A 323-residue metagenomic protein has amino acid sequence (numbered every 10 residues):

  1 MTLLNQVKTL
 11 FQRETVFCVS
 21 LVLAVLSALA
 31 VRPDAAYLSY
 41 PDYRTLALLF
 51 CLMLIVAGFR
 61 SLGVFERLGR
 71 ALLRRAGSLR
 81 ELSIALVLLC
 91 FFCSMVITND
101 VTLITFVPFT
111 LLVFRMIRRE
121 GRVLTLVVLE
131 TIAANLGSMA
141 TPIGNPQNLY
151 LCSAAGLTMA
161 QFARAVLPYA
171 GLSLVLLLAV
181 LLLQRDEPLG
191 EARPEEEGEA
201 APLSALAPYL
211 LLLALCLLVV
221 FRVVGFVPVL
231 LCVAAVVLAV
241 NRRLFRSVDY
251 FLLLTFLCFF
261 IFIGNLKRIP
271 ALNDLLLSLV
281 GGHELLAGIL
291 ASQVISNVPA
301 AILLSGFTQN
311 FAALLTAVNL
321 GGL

Functional and structural regions predicted by a protein language model:
T2-A30, D42-L54, A205-C216, V223-L238 (+1 more regions): Hydrophobic mid-bilayer segments of alpha-helices in multi-pass membrane transport proteins, especially secondary
T2-N5, V128, A160-P202: Juxtamembrane and boundary regions of transmembrane helices in multi-pass small-molecule transporters and channels
Q6-R13, A35-T45, L157-Y169, G198-L203 (+3 more regions): Interfacial loop-to-helix junctions that mark the boundaries of transmembrane helices in multi-pass membrane
S20-L26, L49-L52, G77-L88, E130-T141 (+3 more regions): Small-residue-rich segments of transmembrane alpha-helices in multi-pass membrane proteins, especially helix faces
Y40, L62, E66-G69, L211-G306: Transmembrane helical segments that form the transport core of multi-pass membrane transport proteins
Y43-T45, R74-V87, M116-L126, S204-A207 (+2 more regions): Membrane-interfacial loop-to-helix junctions in multi-pass transporters
L86-L88, F92-M139, Y150, I302-N319: Hydrophobic transmembrane alpha-helices that form the pore/transport pathway of multi-pass ion and small-solute
A163-L174, L285-L323: C-terminal transmembrane helix pair
